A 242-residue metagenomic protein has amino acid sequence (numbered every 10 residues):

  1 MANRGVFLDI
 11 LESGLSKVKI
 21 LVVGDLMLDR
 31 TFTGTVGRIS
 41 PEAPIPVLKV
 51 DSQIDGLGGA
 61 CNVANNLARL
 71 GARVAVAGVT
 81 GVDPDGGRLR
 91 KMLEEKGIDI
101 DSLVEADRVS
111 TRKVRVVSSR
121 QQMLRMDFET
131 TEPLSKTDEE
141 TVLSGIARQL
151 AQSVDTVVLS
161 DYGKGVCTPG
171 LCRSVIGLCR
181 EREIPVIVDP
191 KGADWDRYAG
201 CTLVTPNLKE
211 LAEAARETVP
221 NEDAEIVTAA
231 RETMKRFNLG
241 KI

Functional and structural regions predicted by a protein language model:
M1-G37: Positively charged, low-complexity intrinsically disordered leader regions
A2-S13, P41, I45-R112: Substrate-binding N-lobe of the ribokinase-like
I20, V74-A77, I100-D101, V186 (+1 more regions): Hydrophobic anchor at the start of a short beta-strand that flanks the dinucleotide cofactor-binding loop
L21-V23, R125, D155-V158, I187 (+1 more regions): Structural motif
S40-L48, S119-E132, P206-R216: Gly-rich Lys/Arg/Thr-decorated short loops/hinges at beta-loop-alpha junctions or inter-strand turns that position
S102-R108, R115-A151: Conserved phosphate-binding/catalytic loop of the ribokinase/pfkB sugar-kinase fold
S153-V166: Short acidic, glycine-rich surface-loop motifs adjacent to enzyme active sites
K164-I242: Conserved phosphate/ATP/ADP-binding segment of small-molecule kinases
